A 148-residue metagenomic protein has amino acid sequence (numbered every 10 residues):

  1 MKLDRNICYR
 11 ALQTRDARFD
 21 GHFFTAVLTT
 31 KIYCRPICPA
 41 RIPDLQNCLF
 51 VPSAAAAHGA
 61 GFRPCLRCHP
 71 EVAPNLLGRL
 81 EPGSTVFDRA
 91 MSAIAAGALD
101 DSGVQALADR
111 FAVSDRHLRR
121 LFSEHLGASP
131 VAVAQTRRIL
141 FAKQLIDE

Functional and structural regions predicted by a protein language model:
M1-A93, A112: Mature, structured domains enriched in cysteine- and short glycine motifs
G83-Q135, L145-E148: DNA-binding recognition helix and immediately preceding turn/loop of helix-turn-helix/winged-helix domains
R138: Short, positively charged, Gly/Tyr-enriched micro-motifs that form contact patches at catalytic or ligand/partner
